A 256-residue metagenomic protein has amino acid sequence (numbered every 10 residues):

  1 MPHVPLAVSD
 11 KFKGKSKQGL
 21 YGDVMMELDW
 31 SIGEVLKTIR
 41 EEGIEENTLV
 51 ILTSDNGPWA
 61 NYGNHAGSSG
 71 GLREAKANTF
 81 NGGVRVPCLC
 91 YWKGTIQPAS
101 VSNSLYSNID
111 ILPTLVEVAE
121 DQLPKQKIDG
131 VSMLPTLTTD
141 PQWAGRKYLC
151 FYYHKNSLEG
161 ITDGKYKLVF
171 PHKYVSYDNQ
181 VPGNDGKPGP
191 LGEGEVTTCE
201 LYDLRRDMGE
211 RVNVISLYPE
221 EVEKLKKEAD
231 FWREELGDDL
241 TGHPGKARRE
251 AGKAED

Functional and structural regions predicted by a protein language model:
M1-V4, L52-A60, D129-G130, Y152-N156 (+1 more regions): Short, solvent-exposed turn/loop segments enriched in Gly/Ser/Thr/Pro and often Arg
H3-A7, K11-V24, W30, K37-T95 (+2 more regions): Histidine-centered active-site microenvironments of extracellular/periplasmic hydrolases and transferases
M26-W30, Y106-P113, I128-V131, V196-C199 (+3 more regions): A structural signal for well-ordered alpha-helical segments within the folded catalytic domains of diverse enzymes
G33-E42, S68-K127, V131-W143, V212: Substrate-binding rim/cap in mid-to-C-terminal beta-strand-loop elements of soluble/periplasmic
L36, R40, L112-V116, L134 (+7 more regions): Non-transmembrane alpha-helical segments in soluble domains of secreted/periplasmic/extracellular proteins
L36-N47, E117-K127, F231-R248: Surface-exposed helix-capping loop/turn segments at secondary-structure junctions
L49-T53, C88-C90, S107, P113-T114 (+4 more regions): Structural recognition of the beta-strand scaffold that forms the well-ordered cores of secreted hydrolase catalytic
K76, F80-V84, Y152-I215, K253-D256: C-terminal, low-complexity/hydrophilic appendages and adjacent surface loops of extracellular/periplasmic anionic
